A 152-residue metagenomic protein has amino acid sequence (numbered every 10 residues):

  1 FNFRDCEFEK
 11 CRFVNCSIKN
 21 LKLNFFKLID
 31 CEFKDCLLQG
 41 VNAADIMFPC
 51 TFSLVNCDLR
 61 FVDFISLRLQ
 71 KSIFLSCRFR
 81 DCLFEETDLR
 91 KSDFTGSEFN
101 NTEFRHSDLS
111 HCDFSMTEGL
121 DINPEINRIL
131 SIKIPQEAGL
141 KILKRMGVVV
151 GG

Functional and structural regions predicted by a protein language model:
F1-G152: Tandem repeat scaffolds
